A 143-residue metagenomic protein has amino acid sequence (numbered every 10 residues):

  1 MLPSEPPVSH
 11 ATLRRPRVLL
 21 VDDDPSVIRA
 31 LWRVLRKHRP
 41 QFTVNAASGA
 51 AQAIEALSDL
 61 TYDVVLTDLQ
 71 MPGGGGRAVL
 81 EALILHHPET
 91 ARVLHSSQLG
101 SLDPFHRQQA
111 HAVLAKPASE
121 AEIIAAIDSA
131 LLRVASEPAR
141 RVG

Functional and structural regions predicted by a protein language model:
D22, D68: Active-site residues of response regulator receiver
P25-N45: Two-component/phosphorelay signaling modules centered on CheY-like receiver
H38-R39, S58-L60, A82-T90, H106-Q108: Conserved phosphotransfer cores of two-component systems
A46-E55, G76: Helix N-cap/capping motif at the beta->alpha junctions
L60-L66: Active-site beta3 strand of CheY-like receiver
M71: Receiver (REC) domain active-site loop signature in two-component systems and cognate sites in sensor histidine kinases
H95-S96: Hydrophobic/aromatic residues positioned on beta-strands within the core alpha/beta folds
A118-A130, A135: C-terminal output helix
